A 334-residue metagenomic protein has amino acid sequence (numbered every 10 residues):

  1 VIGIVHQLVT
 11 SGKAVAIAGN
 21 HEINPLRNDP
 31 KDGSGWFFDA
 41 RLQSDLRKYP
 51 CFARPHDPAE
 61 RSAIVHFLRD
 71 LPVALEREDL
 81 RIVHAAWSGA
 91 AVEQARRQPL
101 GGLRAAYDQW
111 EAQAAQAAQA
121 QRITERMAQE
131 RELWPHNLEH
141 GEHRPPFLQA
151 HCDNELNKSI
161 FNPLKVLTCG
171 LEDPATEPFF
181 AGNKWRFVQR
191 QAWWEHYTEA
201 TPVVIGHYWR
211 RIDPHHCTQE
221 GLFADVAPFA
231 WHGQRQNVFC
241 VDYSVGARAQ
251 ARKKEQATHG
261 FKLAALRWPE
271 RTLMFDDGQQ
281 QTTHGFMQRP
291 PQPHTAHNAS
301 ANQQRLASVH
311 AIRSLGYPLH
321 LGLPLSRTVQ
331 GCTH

Functional and structural regions predicted by a protein language model:
I2-H140: Active-site neighborhood of divalent metal-dependent phosphoester bond hydrolases
V15-A18, L80, V203, V238 (+1 more regions): Residue-level signal for helical boundary/lining positions with a hydrophobic bias
E111-H294, V309-I312, G316: Acidic, His/Gly-rich catalytic cores of divalent-metal-dependent hydrolytic chemistry
T295-A301, S314, S326-T328, T333: Short linear motifs in low-complexity or flexible loops
Q303-Q304, P318: Alpha-helix boundary/capping motif
Q304-A307, P324: Compositionally biased, low-complexity intrinsically disordered regions
H310, P318-L321, R327: Intrinsically disordered, low-complexity segments enriched in serine/threonine/proline/glycine and often basic
